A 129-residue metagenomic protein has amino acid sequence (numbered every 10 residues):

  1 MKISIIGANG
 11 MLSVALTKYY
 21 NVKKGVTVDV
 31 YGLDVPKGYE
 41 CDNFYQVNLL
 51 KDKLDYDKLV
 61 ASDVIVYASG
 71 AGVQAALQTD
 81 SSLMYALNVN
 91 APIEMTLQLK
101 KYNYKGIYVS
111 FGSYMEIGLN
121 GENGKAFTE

Functional and structural regions predicted by a protein language model:
K2, D63-V64, I107: Structural motif
I3-K23: N-terminal Rossmann NAD(P)H-binding glycine-rich loop of SDR-like oxidoreductase domains
I6, L33, A68-S69, Y108-Y114: SDR active-site strand-loop-helix element
G25-P36: Conserved glycine-rich Rossmann-like NAD(P)H-binding loop of the short-chain dehydrogenase/reductase
V35-D52: Rossmann-fold cofactor-recognition segment
L49-L87: NAD(P)H-binding glycine-rich loop region in Rossmannoid oxidoreductase-like domains and their noncatalytic homologs
I93-E129: Conserved Rossmann-fold NAD(P)-dependent oxidoreductase catalytic core, especially the SDR/UDP-sugar
